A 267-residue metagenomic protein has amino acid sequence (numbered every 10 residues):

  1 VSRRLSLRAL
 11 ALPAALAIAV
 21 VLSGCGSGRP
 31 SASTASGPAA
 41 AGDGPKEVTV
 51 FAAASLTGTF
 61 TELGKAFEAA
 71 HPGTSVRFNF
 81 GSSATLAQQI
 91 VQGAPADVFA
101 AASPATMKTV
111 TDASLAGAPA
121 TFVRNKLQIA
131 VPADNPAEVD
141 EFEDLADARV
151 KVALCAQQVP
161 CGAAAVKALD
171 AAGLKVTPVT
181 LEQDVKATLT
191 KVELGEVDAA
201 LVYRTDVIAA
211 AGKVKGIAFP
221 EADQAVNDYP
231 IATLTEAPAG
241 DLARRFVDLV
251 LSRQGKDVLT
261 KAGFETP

Functional and structural regions predicted by a protein language model:
V1-S23: Sec-dependent bacterial lipoprotein signal peptides
R3-R4, L22-A69, A84, Q88 (+4 more regions): Exported/periplasmic ABC-transporter solute-binding proteins
V48, T74-V76, L127: Conserved beta-strand core positions
G73, P95-A96, V197: Short, high-confidence coil segments that cap the C-terminus of an alpha-helix and link into the following beta-strand
A113-P119: A short, gly/pro- and small-residue-rich
P119-L127: Short, glycine-/small- and polar/acidic-enriched structural segments that line small-molecule recognition paths
